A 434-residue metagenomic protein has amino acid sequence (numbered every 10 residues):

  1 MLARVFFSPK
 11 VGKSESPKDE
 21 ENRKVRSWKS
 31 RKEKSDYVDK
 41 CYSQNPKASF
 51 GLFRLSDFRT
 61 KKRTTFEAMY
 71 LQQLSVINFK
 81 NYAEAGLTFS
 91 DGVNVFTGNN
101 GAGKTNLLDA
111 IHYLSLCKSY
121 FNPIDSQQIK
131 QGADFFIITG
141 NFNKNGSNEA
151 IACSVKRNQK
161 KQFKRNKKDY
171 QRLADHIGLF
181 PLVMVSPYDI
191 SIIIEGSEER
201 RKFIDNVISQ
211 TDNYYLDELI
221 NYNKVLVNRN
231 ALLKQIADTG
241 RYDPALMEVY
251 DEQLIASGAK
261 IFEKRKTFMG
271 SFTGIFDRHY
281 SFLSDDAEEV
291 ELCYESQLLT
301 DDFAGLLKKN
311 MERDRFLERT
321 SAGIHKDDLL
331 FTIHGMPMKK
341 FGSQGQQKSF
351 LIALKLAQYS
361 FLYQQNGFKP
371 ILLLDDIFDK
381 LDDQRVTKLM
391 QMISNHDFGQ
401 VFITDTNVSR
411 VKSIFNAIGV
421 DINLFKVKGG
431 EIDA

Functional and structural regions predicted by a protein language model:
S8-V11, S16-D19, R23-R31, S35-D36 (+2 more regions): Intrinsically disordered, low-complexity proline-rich regions
K61-N99, R241-I371, K380, Q384-Q400 (+3 more regions): Conserved NTPase motor "head" modules and their coupling/switch loops across ABC/AAA+ ATPases, GTPases, and GHKL ATPases
K104: Conserved lysine of the Walker
Y113-I124, Q358-Q365: Post-Walker A helix-loop "phosphate-sensing" segment adjacent to the P-loop in P-loop NTPases
L116-E199, D205-T211, Y215, T273 (+2 more regions): Nucleotide-state sensing region of NTPase/ATPase domains
D375-I377: Walker B catalytic acidic pair
D405-N407: Conserved H-loop
